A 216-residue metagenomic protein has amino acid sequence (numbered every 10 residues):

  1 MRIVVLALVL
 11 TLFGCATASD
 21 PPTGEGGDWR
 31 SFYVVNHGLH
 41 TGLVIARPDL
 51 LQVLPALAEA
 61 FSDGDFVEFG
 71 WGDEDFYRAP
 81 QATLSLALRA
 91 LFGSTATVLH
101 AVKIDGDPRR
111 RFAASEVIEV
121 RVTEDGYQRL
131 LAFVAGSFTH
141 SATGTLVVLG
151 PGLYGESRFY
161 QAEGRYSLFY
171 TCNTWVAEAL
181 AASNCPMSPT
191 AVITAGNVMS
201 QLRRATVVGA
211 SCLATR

Functional and structural regions predicted by a protein language model:
R2-A7: Sec-dependent signal peptide recognition, specifically the positively charged N-region followed immediately by
T11-G14: C-terminal motif of bacterial Sec signal peptides marking the signal peptidase cleavage site
T17: Short, conserved catalytic or interaction motifs in soluble domains
D20-S31, V35-N36, A46-Q161: Non-catalytic ligand/cofactor/substrate-binding and regulatory segments of enzyme domains
G38-H40: His-enriched metal-coordination microenvironments in redox/metal-binding proteins
G42-V44: Short beta-strand scaffold segments in enzyme catalytic cores
G136-R216: Activation targets extended, charge/polar-rich intrinsically disordered C-terminal tails
